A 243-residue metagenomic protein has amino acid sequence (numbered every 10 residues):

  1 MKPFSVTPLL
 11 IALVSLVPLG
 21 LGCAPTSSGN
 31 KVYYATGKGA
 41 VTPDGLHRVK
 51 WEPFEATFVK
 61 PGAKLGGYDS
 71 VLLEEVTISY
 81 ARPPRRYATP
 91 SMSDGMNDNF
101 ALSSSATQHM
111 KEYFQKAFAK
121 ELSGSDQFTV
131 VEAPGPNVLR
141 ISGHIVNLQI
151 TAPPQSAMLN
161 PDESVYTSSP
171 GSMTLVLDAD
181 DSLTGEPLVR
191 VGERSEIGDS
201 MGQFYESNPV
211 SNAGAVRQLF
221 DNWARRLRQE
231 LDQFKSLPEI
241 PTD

Functional and structural regions predicted by a protein language model:
M1-I11: Bacterial N-terminal signal peptides that target proteins for export
L19-G22: C-terminal motif of bacterial Sec signal peptides marking the signal peptidase cleavage site
A24-F58, P170-T174, L183-R190, E196-D243: C-terminal/domain-edge helix-coil "capping" segments
G66-R140: N-terminal segment of the mature soluble domain
R86, S103-T107, T151-S156, Y166-T167 (+1 more regions): Extracellular/periplasm-exposed beta-strand and loop segments of Gram-negative cell-envelope proteins, dominated by
T107, K111, Q115-A119, I145 (+2 more regions): Extracytoplasmic/secreted envelope proteins and their assembly/folding machinery, especially bacterial periplasmic
Q115-Q127, I150, A224, R228-S236: Sec-exported extracytoplasmic/periplasmic mature domains
K120-E186, D199, Q203-E206: Surface-exposed short loop/turn segments
